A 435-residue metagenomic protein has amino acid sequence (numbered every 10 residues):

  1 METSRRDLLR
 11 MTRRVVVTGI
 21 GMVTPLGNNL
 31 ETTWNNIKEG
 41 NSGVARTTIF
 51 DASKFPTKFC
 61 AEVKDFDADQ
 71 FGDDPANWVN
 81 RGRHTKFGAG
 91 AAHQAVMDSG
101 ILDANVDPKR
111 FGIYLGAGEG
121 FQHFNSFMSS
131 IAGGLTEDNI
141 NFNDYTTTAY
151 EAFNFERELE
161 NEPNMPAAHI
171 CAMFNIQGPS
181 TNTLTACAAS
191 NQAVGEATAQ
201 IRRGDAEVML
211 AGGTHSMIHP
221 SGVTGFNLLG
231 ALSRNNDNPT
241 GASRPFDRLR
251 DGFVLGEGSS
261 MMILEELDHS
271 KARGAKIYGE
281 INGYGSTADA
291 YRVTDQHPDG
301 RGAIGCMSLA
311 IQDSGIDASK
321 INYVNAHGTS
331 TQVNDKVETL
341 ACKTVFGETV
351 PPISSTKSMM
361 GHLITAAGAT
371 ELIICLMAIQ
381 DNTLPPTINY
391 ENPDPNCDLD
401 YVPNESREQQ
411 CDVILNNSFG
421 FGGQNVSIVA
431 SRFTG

Functional and structural regions predicted by a protein language model:
E2-N77, S99, D268-Y278, I373-T387 (+1 more regions): ACP-dependent fatty acid/polyketide chain-elongation machinery
R14-T18, N41, A45-R46, D237-S314 (+2 more regions): Condensing-enzyme catalytic core mediating Claisen C-C bond formation in acyl metabolism
V17, K38-T181, T214-V223, A318-N334: Conserved beta-ketoacyl condensing-enzyme motif
E31-N36, Q122-N139, I201-R203, V223-N236 (+3 more regions): A glycine- and small-aliphatic-rich helix-loop capping segment at beta-alpha/alpha-beta transitions that lines
T48, D205-D251, Y284-P298, A326-D335 (+1 more regions): Acyl-CoA/ACP chain-elongation machinery
N80-K86, V106-P108, R157-P163, T181-A189 (+3 more regions): Active-site nucleophile and cofactor-binding loops and adjacent substrate-binding regions of central metabolic enzymes
G88-I101, P163-F174, S180-H215, V254-A275 (+2 more regions): Active-site-proximal alpha-helical scaffold in enzymes
L135-F153, G195, A199, H215-A272 (+3 more regions): Glycine-/small-residue-rich "gating" segment that lines the acyl/pantetheine channel and substrate pocket
